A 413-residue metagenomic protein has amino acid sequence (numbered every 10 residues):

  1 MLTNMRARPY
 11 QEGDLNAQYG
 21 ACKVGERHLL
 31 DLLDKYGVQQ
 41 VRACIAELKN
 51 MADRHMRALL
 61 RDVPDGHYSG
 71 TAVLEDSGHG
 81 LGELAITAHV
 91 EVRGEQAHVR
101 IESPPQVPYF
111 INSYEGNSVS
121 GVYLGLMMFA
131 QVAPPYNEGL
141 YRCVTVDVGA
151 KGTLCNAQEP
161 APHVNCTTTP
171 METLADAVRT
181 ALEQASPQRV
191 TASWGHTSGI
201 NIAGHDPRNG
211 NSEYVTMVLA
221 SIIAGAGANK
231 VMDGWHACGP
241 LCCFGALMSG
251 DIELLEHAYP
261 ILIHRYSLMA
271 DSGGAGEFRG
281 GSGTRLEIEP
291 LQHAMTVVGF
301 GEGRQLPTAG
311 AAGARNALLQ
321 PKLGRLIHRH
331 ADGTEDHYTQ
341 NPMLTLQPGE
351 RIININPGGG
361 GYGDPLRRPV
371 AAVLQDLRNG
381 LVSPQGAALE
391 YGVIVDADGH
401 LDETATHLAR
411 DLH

Functional and structural regions predicted by a protein language model:
M1-Q96, E102-H413: Glycine/proline-enriched, intrinsically flexible loops and inter-domain linkers
